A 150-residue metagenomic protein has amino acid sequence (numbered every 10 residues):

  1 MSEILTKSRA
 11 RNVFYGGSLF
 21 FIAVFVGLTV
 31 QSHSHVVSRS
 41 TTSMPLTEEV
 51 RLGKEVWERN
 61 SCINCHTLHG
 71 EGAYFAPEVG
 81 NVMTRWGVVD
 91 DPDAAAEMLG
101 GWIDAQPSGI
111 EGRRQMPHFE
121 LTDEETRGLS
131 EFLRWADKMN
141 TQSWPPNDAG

Functional and structural regions predicted by a protein language model:
M1-L46, F132-G150: Post-cleavage N-terminal segment of exported redox proteins
T41-T42, G80-V82: Short helix/strand-bridging catalytic loops that position acidic/His residues to coordinate divalent metals and engage
T47-E48, E55, H69-A73, N81-S143: Extracytoplasmic electron-transfer domains, predominantly the class I c-type cytochrome c fold
K54-N60: Local sequence-structure signature of Cys/Sec-based thiol-disulfide redox active-site neighborhoods
C62-C65: Short cysteine clusters
